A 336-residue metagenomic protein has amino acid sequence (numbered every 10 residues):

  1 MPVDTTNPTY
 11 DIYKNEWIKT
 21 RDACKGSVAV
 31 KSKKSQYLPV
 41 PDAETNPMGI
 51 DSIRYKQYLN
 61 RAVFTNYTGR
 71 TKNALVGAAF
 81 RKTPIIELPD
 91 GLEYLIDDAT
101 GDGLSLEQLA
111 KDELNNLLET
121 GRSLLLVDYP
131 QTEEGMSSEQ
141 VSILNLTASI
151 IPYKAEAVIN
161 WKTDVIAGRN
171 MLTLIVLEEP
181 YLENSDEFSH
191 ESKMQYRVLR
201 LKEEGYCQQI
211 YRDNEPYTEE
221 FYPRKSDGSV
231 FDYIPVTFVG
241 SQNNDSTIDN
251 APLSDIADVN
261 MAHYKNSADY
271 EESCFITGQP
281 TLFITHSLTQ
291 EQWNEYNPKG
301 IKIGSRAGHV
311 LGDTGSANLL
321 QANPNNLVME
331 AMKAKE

Functional and structural regions predicted by a protein language model:
M1-Y153, V158: Extended, helix-rich architectural segments
M1-Y37, Q208-N250: N-terminal start-of-domain structural block
T5, Q36-L38, E44, R81 (+10 more regions): Compositionally biased, intrinsically disordered/low-complexity regions enriched for serine, proline and threonine
W17, Y67, L75, D112-E113 (+6 more regions): Generic hydrophobic, helix-prone segments enriched in Leu/Val/Ile
E113-L117, T163-I166, R197-R200, Q292-K302 (+1 more regions): Short linear motifs in intrinsically disordered
L117-S246: Extended, regular secondary-structure scaffolds
T218-E336: Extended, charged amphipathic alpha-helical segments
